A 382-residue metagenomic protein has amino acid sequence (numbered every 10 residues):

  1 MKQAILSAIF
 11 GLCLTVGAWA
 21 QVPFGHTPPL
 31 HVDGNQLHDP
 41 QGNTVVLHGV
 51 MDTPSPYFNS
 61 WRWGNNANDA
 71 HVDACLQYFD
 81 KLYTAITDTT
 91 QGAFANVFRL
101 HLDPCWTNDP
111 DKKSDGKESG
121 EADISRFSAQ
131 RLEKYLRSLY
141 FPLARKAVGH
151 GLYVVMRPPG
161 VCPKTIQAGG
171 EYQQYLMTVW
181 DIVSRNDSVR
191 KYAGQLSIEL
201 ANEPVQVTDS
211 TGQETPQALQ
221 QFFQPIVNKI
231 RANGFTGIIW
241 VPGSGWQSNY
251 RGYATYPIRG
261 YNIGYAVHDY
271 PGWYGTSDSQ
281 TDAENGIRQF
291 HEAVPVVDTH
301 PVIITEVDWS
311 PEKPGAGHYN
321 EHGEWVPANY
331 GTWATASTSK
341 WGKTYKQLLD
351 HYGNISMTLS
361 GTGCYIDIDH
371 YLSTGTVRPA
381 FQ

Functional and structural regions predicted by a protein language model:
M1-A4: Positively charged n-region of N-terminal signal peptides that target proteins for export
S7-G17: Bacterial N-terminal signal peptides
A20-M51, S60: N-terminal module-boundary/linker segments of secreted carbohydrate-active enzymes
P29-L30, P54, F58-C75, I166-S197 (+3 more regions): Extracellular glycoside hydrolase catalytic/binding regions
V45, A93, G234: Structured loop/turn residues at beta-strand edges in well-structured enzyme cores
A67-V97, L102, W106-S197, A218-R231: An active-site-proximal structural segment forming one wall of the substrate-binding cleft that immediately precedes
